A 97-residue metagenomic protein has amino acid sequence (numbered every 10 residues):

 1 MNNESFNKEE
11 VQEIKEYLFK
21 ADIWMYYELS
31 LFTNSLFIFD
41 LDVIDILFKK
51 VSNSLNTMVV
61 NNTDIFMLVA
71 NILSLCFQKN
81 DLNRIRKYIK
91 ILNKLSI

Functional and structural regions predicted by a protein language model:
M1-I97: Inter-domain helical "communication" segments and dimerization helices that couple sensory or membrane-embedded modules
